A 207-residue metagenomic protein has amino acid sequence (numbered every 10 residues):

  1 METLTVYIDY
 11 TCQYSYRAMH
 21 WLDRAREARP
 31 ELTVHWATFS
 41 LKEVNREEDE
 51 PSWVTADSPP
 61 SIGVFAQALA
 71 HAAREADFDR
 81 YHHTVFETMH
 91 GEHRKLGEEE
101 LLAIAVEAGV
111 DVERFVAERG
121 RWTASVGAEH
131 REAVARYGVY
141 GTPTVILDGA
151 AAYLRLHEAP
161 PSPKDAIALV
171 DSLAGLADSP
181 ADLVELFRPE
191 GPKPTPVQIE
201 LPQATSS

Functional and structural regions predicted by a protein language model:
M1-R24: Local sequence-structure signature of Cys/Sec-based thiol-disulfide redox active-site neighborhoods
E2, F78-T84, G109-D111, Y153: A short alpha-helix capping/helix-coil boundary motif
I8, V85, E158: Short, histidine-centered active-site or binding-site loop motifs used for metal coordination, general acid-base
D9, T88-M89, V116-G120: Short, contiguous strand/loop micro-motifs
Y16-L101, S172-L176, P180, V184-P194: Structural alpha/beta surface segment adjacent to cysteine/selenocysteine redox centers across thiol/disulfide enzymes
W21-R26, K95-S207: C-terminal cap of thioredoxin/glutaredoxin-like
